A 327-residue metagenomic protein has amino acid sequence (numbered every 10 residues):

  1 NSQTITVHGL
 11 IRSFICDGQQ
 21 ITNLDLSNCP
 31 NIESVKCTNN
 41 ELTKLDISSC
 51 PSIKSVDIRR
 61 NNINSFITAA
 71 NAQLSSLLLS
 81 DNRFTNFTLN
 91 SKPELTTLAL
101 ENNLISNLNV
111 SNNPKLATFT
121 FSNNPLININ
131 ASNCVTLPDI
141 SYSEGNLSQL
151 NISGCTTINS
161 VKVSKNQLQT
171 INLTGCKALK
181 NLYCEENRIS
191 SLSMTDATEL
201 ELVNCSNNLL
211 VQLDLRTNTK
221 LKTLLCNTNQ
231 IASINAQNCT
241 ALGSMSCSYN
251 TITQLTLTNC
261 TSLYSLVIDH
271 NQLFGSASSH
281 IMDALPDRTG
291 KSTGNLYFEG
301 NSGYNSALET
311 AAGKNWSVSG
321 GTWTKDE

Functional and structural regions predicted by a protein language model:
N1-E33, P51, A72, P93 (+7 more regions): N-terminal capping/linker segments that flank leucine-rich repeat
V7-L10, D17, N28, T38 (+16 more regions): C-terminal capping segment of individual leucine-rich repeats
I11, I21, I32, L42 (+22 more regions): Conserved hydrophobic position(s) of the canonical leucine-rich repeat
F14, V35, V56-I58, S75-L79 (+12 more regions): Conserved hydrophobic beta-strand positions in leucine-rich repeat
Q19, N40, I58-N61, N82 (+10 more regions): Consensus "Asn ladder" position of solenoid repeat domains
L24-R60, L78-S80: Conserved, compact domain cores that house catalytic/ligand-binding motifs in diverse enzymes and effector modules
M245-H270, G275-S278: Acidic, glycine-rich calcium-binding repeat modules characteristic of RTX/beta-roll and related beta-solenoid repeat
